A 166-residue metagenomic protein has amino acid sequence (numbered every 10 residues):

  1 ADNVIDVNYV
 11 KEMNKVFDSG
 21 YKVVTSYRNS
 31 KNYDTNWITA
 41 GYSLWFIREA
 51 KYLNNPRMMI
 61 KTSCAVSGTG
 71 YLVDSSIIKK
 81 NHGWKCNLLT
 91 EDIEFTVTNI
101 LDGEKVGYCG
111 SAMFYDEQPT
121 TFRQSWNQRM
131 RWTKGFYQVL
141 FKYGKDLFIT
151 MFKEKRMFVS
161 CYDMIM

Functional and structural regions predicted by a protein language model:
A1-V4, N87: The conserved acidic donor/metal-binding loop of glycosyltransferases
D2, V24, N99: Residue-level signature of catalytic and energy-coupling elements of molecular machines, predominantly ATP/GTP-dependent
D2-N3, D102, C109-K134: Short, non-transmembrane cytosolic segments of multipass membrane proteins
V7-C86, M130, Y137, F141: Long helical/loop segments within the catalytic core of UDP-sugar-dependent glycosyltransferases, especially the large
I60, T120-M166: Basic/Trp-rich segment in TM-proximal cytosolic loops or flexible interdomain/linker regions
K61, N87, T96-Y115: Catalytic donor-sugar/metal-binding loop of nucleotide-sugar-dependent glycosyltransferases
F95-T96, S125: Short, hydrophobic alpha-helical packing/hinge segments within bilobed ligand-binding/sensory domains
